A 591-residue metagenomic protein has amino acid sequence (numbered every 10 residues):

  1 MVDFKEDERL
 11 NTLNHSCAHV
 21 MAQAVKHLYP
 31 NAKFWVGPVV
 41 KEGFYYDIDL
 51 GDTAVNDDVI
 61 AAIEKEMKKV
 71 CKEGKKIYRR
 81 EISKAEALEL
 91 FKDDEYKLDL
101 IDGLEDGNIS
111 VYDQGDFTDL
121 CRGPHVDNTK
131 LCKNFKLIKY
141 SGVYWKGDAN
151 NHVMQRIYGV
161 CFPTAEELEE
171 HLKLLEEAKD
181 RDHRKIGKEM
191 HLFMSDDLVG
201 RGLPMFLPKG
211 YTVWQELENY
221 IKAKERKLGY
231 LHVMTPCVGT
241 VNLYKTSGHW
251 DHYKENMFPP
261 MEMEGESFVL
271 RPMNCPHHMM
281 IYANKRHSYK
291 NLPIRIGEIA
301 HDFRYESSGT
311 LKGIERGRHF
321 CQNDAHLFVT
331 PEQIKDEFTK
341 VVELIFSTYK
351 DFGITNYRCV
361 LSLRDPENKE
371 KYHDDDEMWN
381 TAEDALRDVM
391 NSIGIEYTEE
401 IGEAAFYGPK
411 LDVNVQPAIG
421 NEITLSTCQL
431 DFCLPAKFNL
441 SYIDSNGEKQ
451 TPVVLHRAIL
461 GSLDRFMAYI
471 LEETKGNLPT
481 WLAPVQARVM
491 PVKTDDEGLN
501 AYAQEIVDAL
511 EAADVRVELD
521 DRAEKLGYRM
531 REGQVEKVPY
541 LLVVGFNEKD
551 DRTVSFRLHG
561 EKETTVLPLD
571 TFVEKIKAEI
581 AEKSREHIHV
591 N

Functional and structural regions predicted by a protein language model:
M1-W35, V39-K41, D47-N591: NTP/phosphate- and nucleic-acid-binding module
